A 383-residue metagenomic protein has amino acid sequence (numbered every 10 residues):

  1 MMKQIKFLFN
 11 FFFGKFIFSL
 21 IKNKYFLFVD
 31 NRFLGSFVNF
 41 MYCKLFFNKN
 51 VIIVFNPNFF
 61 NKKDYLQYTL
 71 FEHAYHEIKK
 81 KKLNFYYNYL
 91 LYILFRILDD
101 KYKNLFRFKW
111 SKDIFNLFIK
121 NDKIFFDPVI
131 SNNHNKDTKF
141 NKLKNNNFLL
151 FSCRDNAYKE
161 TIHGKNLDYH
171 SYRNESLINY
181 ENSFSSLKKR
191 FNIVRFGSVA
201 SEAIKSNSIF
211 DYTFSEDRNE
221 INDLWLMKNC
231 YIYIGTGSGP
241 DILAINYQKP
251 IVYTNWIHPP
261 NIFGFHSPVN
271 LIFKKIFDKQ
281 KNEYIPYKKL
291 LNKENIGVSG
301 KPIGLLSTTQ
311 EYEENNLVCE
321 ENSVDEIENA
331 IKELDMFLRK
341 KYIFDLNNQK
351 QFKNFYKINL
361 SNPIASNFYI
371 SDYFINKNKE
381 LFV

Functional and structural regions predicted by a protein language model:
M1-H73: N-terminal pre-catalytic "stem/leader" segment of glycosyltransferase-like enzymes
I17-K24, I119-K120, F125, V129-L150 (+1 more regions): Nucleotide-sugar donor-binding and catalytic loop/hinge architecture of NDP-sugar-dependent glycosyltransferases
R32-F33, N58-F60, R154-Y158, V199-E202 (+2 more regions): Short, solvent-exposed loop/turn segments at secondary-structure junctions
V38-M41, D223-N270: A donor-sugar binding/catalytic signature common to diverse glycosyltransferases and related nucleotide-sugar
D64-Y102: A glycine-rich helix N-cap at a beta->alpha junction
R96-F140, S267-V383: Leloir-type glycosyltransferase catalytic cores
L149-E160, E175-E220, K350, N354: Catalytic donor nucleotide-activated moiety binding site of glycosyltransferases and closely related
K159-R173: Short, flexible/disordered intra-domain loops and linkers
